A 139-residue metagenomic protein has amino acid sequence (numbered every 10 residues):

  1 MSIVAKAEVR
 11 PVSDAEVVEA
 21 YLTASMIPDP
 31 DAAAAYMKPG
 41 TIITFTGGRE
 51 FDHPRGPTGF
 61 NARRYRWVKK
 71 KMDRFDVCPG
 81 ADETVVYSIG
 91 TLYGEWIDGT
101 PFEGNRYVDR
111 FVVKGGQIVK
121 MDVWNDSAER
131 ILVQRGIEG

Functional and structural regions predicted by a protein language model:
M1-P39, I137-G139: Short, low-complexity N-terminal intrinsically disordered segments enriched in polar/charged residues
Y21, A32-A34, T41, P57-F60 (+3 more regions): Hydrophobic pocket/interface hotspot
I27-T84: A solvent-exposed, acidic/Ser-Thr-rich amphipathic alpha-helical stretch
G56, Y107, W124-D126: Residue-level structural signal for beta-strand termini and adjacent loop
D82-L92: A short hydrophobic beta-strand element
T91-G115: Exposed beta-sheet edge and beta->alpha loop/turn motif
K120-G139: Low-complexity, intrinsically disordered terminal/linker segments enriched in charged and Gly/Pro repeats
